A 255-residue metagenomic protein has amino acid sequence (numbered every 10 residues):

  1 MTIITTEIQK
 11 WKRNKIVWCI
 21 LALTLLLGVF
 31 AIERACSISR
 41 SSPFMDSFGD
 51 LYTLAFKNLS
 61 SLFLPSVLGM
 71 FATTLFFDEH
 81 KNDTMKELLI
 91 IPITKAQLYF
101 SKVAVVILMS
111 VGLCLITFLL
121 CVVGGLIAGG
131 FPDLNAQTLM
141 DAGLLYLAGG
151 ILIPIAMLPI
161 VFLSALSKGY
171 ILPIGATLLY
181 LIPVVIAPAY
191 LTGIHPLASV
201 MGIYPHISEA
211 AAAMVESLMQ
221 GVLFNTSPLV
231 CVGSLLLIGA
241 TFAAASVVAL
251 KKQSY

Functional and structural regions predicted by a protein language model:
M1-T24: Aromatic- and glycine-rich beta-strand/loop motifs that create alpha-glucan
K15-V17, T94-A96, F100, T138 (+1 more regions): Membrane-helix interface segments
C19-L23, F100-S101, L113, P173-A176 (+1 more regions): Hydrophobic core positions of alpha-helical segments in small-molecule transporters and transporter systems
T24-L68, F100-L166, L218-P228: Secretory targeting signals
R34-Y52, I174-Y255: Terminal transmembrane helical anchor/hairpin motif
L68-A72, M85, L120, P159-I160 (+1 more regions): Hydrophobic/aromatic residues in alpha-helical transmembrane segments
T74-I107: Helix-loop-helix units of permease transmembrane domains in multi-pass membrane transporters, especially ABC
I155-V185: Functionally important transmembrane alpha-helices
